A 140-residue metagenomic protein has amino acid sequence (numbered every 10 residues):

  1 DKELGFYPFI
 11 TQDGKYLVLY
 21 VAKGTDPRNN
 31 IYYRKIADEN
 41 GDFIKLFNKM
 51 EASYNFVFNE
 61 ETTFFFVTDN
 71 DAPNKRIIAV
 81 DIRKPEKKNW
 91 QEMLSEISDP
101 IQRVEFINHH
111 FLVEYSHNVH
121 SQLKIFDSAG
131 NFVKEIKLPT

Functional and structural regions predicted by a protein language model:
D1-T140: Peripheral, non-catalytic segments that deliver or gate enzyme domains
